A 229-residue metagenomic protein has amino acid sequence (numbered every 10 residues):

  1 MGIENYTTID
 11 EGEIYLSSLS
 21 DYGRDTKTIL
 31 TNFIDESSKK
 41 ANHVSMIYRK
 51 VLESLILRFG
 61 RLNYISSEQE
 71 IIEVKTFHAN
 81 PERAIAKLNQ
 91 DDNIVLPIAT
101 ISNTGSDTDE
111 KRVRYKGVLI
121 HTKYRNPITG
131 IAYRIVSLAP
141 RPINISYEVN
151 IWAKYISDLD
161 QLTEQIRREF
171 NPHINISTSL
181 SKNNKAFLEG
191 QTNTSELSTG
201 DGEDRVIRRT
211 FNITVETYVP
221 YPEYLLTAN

Functional and structural regions predicted by a protein language model:
G2-I120: Small/polar-rich, solvent-exposed N-terminal microdomains that initiate assembly or binding
F59, G105-D107, V149-S157, F170 (+1 more regions): Beta-strand elements of well-folded, non-transmembrane domains
A99, I145-V149, R209-F211: Hydrophobic residues positioned within well-ordered beta-strands of beta-sheet architectures
K123-R134: Active-site-proximal segments of catalytic enzyme domains that coordinate small-molecule cofactors or metal ions
G130, A139-P142, Q161-T163, R167-N229: Acidic-leaning, charged glycine-interspersed low-complexity segments
S137-I151: Glycine-rich, often proline-containing surface loops adjacent to acidic residues and nearby aromatics that form
